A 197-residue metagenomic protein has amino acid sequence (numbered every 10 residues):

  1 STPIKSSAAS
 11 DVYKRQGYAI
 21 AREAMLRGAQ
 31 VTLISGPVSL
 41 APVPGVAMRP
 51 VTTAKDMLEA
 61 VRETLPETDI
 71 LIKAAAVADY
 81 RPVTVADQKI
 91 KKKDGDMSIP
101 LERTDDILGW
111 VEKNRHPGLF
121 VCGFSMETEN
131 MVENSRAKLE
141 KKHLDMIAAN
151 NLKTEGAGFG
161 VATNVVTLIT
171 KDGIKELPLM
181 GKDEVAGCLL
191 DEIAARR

Functional and structural regions predicted by a protein language model:
S1-A9, Y13: Single conserved hydrophobic/aromatic residue that forms the stacking wall/gate of nucleotide- or nucleobase-binding
S7, I90-K93, T170-D172: Glycine/charged-rich beta-loop-alpha catalytic/anionic-binding loops adjacent to active sites
S7-S10, I20-A24: Hydrophobic alpha-helical packing residues
A8-D11, G95-I99, K175-P178: Short pre-catalytic strand/loop immediately N-terminal to key active-site residues, enriched for Gly-Thr
Q16: Hydrophobic/small residue at the entry helix of a nucleotide-binding pocket
A19, M25, Q30-G156: Glycine-rich phosphate/dinucleotide-binding loop and adjoining beta-alpha-beta core of small-molecule
H116, M131-R197: Glycine-rich phosphate/adenylate-binding loop
